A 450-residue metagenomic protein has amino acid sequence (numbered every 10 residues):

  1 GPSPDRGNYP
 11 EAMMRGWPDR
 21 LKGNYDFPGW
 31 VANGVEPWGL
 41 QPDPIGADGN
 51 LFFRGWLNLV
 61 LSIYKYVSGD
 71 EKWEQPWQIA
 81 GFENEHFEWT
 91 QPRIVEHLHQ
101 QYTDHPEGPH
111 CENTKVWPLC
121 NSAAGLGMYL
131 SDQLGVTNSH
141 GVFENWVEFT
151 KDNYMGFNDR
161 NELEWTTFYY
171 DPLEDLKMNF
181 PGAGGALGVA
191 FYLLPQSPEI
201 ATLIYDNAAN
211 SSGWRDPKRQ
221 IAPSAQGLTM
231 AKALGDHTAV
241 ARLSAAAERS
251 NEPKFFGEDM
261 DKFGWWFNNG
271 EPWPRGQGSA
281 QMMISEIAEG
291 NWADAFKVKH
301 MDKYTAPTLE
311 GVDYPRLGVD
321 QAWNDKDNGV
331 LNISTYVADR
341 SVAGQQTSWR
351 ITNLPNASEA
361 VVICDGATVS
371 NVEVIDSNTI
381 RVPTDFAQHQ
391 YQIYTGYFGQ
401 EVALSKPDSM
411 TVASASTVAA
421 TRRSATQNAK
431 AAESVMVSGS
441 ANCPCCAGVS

Functional and structural regions predicted by a protein language model:
G1-V116, S122, N161-E164: Extended ligand-binding groove/face enriched in aromatic
D5-R6, Y154-N161, N251-M260: Boundary/linker segments of alpha-helical solenoid repeat arrays
W30-W38, L61-I63, V67-E71, G185-N371 (+2 more regions): Terminal, non-catalytic domain-edge segments
I45-L59, K115-A123, F180-G185, R219-Q226 (+1 more regions): Aromatic- and histidine-enriched alpha-helix N-cap/loop-to-helix transition segments that scaffold the rims
Y64, L98-Q101, S131, T150-Y154 (+2 more regions): Alpha-helical solenoid scaffolds that mediate protein-protein interactions, centered on TPR/SEL1-like repeats but also
E85-W89, R93, D104-H105, C111-A222: Extended ligand-binding clefts on enzyme/binding-domain cores
R422-T426, K430-S450: Long, low-complexity, intrinsically disordered segments
